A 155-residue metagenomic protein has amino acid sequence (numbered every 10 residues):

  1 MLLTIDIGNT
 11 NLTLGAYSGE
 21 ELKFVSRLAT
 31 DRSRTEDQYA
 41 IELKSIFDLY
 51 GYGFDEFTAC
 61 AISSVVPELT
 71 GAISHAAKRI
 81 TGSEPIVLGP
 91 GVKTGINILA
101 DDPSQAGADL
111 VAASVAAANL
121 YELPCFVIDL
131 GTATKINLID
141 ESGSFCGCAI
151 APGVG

Functional and structural regions predicted by a protein language model:
M1-F24, A117, L123-F145: Gly/Thr-rich phosphate-binding beta-strand-loop-beta motif of the actin/hexokinase/Hsp70
M1-I5, L28-R32, E68-A76, V115-A118 (+1 more regions): Short, mixed-charge, low-aromatic patches
S18, S45, H75, R79 (+1 more regions): Short, well-ordered alpha-helices that flank and scaffold nucleotide-derived cofactor binding pockets
L22-A72: N-terminal phosphate-binding loop and adjacent alpha-helix
S26, A61, I86, F126-I128: Hydrophobic/aromatic beta-strand patches that form the interior of the parallel beta-sheet core in alpha/beta enzyme
Y50-A106, D140-A149, G153: Short beta-strand-loop/turn "lid" adjacent to the catalytic site in phosphate-handling enzymes
G95-C125: Conserved phosphate-binding catalytic cores of ATP/NTP-utilizing and phosphoryl-transfer enzymes
V111-S114, A133-I136, G155: Hydrophobic, well-ordered secondary-structure segments
